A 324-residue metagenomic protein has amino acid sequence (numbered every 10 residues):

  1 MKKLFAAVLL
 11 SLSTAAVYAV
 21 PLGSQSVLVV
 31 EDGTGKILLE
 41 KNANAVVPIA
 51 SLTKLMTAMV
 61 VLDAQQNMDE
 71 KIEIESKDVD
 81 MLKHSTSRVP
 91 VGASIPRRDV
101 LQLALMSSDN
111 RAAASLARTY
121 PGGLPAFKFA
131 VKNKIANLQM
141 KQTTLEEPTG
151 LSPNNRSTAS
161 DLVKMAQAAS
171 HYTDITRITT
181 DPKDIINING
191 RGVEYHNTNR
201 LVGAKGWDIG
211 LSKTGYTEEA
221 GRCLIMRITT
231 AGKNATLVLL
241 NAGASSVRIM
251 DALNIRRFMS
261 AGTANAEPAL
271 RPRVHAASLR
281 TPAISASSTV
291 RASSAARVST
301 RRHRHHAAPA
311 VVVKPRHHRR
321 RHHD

Functional and structural regions predicted by a protein language model:
M1-L4: Positively charged n-region of N-terminal signal peptides that target proteins for export
A6-A15: Bacterial N-terminal signal peptides
L10, A19, T214-E218: Short, solvent-exposed secondary-structure boundary motifs
Y18-S160, K164-T173: Active-site-adjacent loops and short helices of periplasmic peptidoglycan-processing enzymes
M140-T144, P153-D324: Domain-terminus/edge residues, biased toward the C-terminal soluble/receptor-binding domains of extracytoplasmic
